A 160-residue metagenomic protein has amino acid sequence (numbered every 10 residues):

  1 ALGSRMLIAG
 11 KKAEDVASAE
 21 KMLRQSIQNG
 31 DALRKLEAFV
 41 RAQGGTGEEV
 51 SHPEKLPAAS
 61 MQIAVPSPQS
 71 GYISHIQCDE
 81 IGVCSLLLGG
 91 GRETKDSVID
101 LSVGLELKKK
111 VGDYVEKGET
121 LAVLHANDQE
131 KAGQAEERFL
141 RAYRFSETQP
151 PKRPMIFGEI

Functional and structural regions predicted by a protein language model:
A1-I160: Well-ordered secondary-structure scaffolds
